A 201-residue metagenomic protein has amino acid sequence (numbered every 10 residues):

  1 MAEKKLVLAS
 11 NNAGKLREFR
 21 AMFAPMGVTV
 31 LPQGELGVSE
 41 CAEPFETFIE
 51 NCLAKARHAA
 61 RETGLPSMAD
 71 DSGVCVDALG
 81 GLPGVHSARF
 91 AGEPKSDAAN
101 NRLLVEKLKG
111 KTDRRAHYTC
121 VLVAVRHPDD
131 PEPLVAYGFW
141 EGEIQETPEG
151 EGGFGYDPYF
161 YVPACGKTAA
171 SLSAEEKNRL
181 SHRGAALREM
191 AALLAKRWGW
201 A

Functional and structural regions predicted by a protein language model:
A2-V7, A13-A201: Anionic-ligand binding patches
